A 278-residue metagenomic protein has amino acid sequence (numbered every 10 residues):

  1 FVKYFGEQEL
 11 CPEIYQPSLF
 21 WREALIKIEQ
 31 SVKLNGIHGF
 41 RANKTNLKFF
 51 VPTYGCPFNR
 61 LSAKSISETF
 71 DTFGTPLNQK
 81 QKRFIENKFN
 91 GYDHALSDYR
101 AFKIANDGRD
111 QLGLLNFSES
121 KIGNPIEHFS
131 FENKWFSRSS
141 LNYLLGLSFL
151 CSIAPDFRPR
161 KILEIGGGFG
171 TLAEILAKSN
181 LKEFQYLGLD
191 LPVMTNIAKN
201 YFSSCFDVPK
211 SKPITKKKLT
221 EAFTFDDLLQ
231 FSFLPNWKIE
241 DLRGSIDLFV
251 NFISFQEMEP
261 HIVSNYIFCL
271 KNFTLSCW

Functional and structural regions predicted by a protein language model:
I14-Y15, L19-F157: Conserved Class I S-adenosyl-L-methionine-dependent methyltransferase catalytic core
R158-G168: Conserved class I S-adenosyl-L-methionine
G170-L181: Conserved SAM-binding loop of SAM-dependent methyltransferases across substrates and taxa, primarily the Class I
Q185-L191: Conserved SAM-binding motif I beta-strand of class I
Y201-L242: S-adenosyl-L-methionine
V250: A conserved beta-strand element that flanks and buttresses the S-adenosyl-L-methionine
E257-L270: A short, conserved alpha-helix within the catalytic core of class I
F273-W278: Conserved beta-strand signature within the Rossmann-like core of class I S-adenosyl-L-methionine
